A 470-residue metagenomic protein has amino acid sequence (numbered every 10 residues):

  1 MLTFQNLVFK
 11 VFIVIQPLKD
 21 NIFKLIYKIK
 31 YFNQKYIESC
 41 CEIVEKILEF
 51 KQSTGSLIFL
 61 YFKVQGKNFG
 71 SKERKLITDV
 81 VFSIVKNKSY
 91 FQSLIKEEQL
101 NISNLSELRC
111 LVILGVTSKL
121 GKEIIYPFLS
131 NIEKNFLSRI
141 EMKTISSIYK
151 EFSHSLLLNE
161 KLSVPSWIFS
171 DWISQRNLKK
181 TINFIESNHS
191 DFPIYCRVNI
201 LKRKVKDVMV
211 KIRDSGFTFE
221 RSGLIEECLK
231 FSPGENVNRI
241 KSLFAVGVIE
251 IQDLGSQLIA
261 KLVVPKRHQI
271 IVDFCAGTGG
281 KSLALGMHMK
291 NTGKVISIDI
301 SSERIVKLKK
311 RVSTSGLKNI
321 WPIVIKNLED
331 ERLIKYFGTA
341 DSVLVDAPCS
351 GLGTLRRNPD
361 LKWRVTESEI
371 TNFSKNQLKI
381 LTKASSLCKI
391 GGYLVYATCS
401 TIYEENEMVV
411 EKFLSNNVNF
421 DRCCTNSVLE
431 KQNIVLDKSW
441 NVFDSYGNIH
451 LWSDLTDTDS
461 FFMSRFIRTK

Functional and structural regions predicted by a protein language model:
F4-K470: S-adenosylmethionine
